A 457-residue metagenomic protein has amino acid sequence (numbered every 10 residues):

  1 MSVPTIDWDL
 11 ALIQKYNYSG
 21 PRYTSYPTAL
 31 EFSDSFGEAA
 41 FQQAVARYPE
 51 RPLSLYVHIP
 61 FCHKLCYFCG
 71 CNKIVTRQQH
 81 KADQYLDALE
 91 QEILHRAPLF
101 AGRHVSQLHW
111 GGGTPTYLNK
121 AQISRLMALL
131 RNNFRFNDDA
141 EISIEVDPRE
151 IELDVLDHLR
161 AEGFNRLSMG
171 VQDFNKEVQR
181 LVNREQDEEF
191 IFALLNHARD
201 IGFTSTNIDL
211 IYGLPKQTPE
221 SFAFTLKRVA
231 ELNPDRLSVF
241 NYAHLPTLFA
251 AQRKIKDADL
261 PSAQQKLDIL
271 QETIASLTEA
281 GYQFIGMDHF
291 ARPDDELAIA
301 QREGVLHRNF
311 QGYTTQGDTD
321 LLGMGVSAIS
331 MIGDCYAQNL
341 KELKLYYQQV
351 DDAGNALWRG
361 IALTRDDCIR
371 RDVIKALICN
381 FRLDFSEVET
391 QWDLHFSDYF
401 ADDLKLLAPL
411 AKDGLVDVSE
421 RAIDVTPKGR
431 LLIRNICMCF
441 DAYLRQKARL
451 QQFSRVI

Functional and structural regions predicted by a protein language model:
M1-L53: Flexible, acidic/Gly-rich N-terminal and inter-domain linker regions that tether and position cofactor-handling modules
A46-R47, V75-L99, R103-L394, R455-V456: C-terminal scaffold of the Radical SAM
L55-V57, M169: Short beta-strand motif preference
V57-K73: Local cysteine-cluster metal-coordination motifs and their immediate loop/turn environment, predominantly Fe-S cluster
V178, R302, D424-F440: Short, cationic-aromatic polyanion-contact patches
F396-P409: Short amphipathic alpha-helical interaction segments
A411-R421: A short, conserved structural fragment
R430-I457: Short, amphipathic alpha-helical interaction segments positioned at domain boundaries
